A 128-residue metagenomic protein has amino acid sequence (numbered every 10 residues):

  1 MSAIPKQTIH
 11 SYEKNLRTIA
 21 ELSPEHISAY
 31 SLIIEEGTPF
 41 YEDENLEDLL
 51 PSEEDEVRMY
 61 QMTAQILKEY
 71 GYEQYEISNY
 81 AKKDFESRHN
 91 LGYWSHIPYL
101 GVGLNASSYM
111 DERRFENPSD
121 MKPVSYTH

Functional and structural regions predicted by a protein language model:
M1-Y126: C-terminal scaffold of the Radical SAM
